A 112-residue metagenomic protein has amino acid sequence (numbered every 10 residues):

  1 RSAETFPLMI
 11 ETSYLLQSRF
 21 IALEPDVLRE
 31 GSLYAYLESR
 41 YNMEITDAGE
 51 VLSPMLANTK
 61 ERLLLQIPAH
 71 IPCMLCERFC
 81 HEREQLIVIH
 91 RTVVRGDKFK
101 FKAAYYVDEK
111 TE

Functional and structural regions predicted by a protein language model:
R1-E112: C-terminal all-alpha effector/ligand-binding and dimerization domain of prokaryotic HTH-type transcriptional repressors
